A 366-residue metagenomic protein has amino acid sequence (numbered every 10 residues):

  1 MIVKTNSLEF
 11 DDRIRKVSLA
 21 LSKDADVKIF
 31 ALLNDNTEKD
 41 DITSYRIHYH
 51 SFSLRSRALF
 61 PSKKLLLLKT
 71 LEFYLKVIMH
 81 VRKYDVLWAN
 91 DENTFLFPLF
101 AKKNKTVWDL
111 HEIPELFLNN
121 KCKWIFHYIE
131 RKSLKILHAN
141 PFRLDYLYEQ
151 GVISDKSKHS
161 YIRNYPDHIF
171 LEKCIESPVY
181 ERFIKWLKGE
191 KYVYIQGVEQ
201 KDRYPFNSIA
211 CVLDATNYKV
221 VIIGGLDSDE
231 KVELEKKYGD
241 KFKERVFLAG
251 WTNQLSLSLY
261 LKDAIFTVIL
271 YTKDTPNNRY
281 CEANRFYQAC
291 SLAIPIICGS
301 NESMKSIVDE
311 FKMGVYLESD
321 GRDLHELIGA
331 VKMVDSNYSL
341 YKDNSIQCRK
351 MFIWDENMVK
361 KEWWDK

Functional and structural regions predicted by a protein language model:
I2, L137, E181-L213, V220-V221 (+1 more regions): Conserved donor-binding/catalytic core segment of Leloir-type glycosyltransferases
K4-E9, A20-L67, R143, S154-K158 (+2 more regions): N-terminal strand-loop element at the rim of the active site of nucleotide-sugar-dependent glycosyltransferases
L71-R82, L96, W108, F117-D145: Membrane-proximal helix-turn-helix segments that form the acceptor-binding/catalytic region of lipid-linked
F97-P98, S133-K173, S306-I307: A short, active-site helix/loop in glycosyltransferases that binds the activated sugar's phosphate group
S177-P178, S319-R322, D335-K366: A charged, aromatic-enriched C-terminal amphipathic alpha-helix characteristic of glycosyltransferases across folds
Q196-V198, K219-L234, G250, N301: Glycosyltransferase donor-sugar binding loop
Q200-Y204, N253-Y260, T267-Q288, C298-S306: Nucleotide-sugar-dependent
G224, V232-L259: Nucleotide-activated donor-binding/catalytic signature segment of Leloir-type glycosyltransferases, i.e., the conserved
